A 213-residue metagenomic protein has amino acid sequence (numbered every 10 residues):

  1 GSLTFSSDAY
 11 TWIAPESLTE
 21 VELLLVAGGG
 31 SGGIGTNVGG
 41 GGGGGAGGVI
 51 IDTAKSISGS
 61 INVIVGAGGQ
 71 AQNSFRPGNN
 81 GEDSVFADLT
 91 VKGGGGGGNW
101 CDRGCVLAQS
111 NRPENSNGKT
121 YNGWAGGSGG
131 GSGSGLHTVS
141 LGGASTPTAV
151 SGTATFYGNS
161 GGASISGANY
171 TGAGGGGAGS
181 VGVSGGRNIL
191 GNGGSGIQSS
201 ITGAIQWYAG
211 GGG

Functional and structural regions predicted by a protein language model:
G1-G213: Low-complexity, glycine/proline-biased repetitive segments and flexible coils/loops
